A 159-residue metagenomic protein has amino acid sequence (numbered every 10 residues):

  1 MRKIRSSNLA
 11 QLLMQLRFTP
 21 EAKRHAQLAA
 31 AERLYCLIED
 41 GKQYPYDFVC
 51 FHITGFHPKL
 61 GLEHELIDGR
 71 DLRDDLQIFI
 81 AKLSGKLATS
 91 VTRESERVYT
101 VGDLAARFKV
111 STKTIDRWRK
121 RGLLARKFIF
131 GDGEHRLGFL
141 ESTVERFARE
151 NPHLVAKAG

Functional and structural regions predicted by a protein language model:
R2-A81, E96-V98, R107: Basic, alpha-helical nucleic-acid-binding regions used in initiation and control of genome expression
T54-S84, R126-P152: Short helix-start
S90-W118: Polyanion-binding surface elements
V110-H135: Major-groove DNA-recognition helix of helix-turn-helix-type DNA-binding domains
V155-G159: Short, intrinsically disordered, charge-balanced linker/junction segments flanking boundaries in proteins
